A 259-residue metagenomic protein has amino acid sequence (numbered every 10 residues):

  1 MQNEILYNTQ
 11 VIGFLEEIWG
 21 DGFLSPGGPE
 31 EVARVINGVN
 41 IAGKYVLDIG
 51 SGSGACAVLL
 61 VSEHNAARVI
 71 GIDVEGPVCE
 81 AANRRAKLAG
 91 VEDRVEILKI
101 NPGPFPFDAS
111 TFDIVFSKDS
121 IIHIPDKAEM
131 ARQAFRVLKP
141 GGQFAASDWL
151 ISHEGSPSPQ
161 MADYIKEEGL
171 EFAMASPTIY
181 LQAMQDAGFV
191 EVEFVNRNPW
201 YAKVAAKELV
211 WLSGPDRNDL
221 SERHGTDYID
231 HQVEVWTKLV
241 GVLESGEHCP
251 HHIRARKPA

Functional and structural regions predicted by a protein language model:
S25-A42: Conserved alpha-helix/loop element of class I SAM-dependent methyltransferases that forms part of the SAM/SAH-binding
L47, S53-P104: Class I SAM-dependent methyltransferase SAM/SAH-binding core
G103-I114: A short acidic, Gly/Pro-enriched loop at the edge of an enzyme's catalytic core that lines a small-molecule cofactor
I114-P125: A short SAM/SAH-binding and catalytic strip from SAM-dependent methyltransferases
A128-Q143: A short glycine-rich, Lys/Arg-flanked "PGG" loop and its adjoining helix->strand segment in the class I
L150-E171: Short, glycine-/aromatic-enriched active-site segment of Class I SAM-dependent methyltransferases
A173-A187: Short alpha-helix
E193-A259: Conserved Class I S-adenosyl-L-methionine
